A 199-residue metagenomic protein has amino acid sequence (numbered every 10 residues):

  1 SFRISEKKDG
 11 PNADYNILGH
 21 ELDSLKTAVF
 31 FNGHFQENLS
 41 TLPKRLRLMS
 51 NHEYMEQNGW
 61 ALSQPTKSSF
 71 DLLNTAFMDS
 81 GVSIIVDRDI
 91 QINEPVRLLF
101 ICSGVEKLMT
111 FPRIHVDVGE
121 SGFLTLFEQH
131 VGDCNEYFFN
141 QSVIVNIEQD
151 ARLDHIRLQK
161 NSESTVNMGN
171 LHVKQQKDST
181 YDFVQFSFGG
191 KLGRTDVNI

Functional and structural regions predicted by a protein language model:
S1-N32: Short, Gly/Pro- and small/polar-rich lid/capping loops
L18, S24, F30-N38, L42-K44 (+2 more regions): Conserved beta-strand/loop scaffold segments within soluble protein domains that form the structured core and edges
